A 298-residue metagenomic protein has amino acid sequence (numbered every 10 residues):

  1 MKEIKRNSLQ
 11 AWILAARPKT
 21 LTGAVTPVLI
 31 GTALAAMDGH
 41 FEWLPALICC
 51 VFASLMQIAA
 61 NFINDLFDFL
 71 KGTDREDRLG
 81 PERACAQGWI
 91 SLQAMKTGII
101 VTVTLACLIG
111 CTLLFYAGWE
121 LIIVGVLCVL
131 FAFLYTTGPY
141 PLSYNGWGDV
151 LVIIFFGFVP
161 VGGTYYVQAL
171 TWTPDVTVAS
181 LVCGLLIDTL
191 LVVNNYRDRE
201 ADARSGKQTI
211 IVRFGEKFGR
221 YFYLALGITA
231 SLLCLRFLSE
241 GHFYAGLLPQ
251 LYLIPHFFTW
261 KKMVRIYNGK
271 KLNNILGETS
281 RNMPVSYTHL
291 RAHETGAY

Functional and structural regions predicted by a protein language model:
M1-L44, I48, Y140: Topogenic membrane-insertion module of multi-pass membrane proteins
K5, R83-T171: Intramembrane alpha-helical segments
A33-I48, I109-I122, G162-A179, L235-A245 (+1 more regions): Helix-coil boundary and interhelical linker segments in multi-pass alpha-helical membrane proteins
G39-I63, V126, D175-V193: Membrane-embedded alpha-helical segments that form the functional core of polytopic membrane enzymes, especially those
L55-L79, T189-I211: Acidic (Asp/Glu-rich) catalytic motifs at the cytosolic membrane interface
E76-Y116, I210-G241, S280-Y287: Multi-pass membrane catalytic core of lipid/isoprenoid biosynthesis enzymes
W260-S286: Interfacial loop-to-transmembrane junctions
T288-A297: Conserved small/polar residues in nucleotide/adenosyl-binding loops
